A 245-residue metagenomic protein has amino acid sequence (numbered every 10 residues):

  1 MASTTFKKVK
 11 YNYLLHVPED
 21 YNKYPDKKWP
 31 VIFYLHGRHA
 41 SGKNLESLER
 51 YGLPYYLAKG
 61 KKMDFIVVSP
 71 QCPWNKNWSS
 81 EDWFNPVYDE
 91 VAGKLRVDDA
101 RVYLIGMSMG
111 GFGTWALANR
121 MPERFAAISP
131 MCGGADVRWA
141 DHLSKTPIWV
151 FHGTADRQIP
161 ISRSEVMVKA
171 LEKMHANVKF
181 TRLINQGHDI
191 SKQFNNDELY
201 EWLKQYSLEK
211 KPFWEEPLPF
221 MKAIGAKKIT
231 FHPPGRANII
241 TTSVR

Functional and structural regions predicted by a protein language model:
M1-V31, M107, F112, L117 (+5 more regions): A domain-start/cap signature at the N-terminus of enzymes
E19-K27, K76-M109: Gly/Ser-rich "nucleophile elbow"/oxyanion-hole loop immediately N-terminal to the catalytic nucleophile in hydrolases
W29-V31, L35-N85: Active-site machinery of serine-nucleophile hydrolases
V67, G153, L183-I190: Histidine-bearing beta->alpha loop at or near hydrolase active sites
A92-K94, A100-S144: Primarily recognizes the serine-hydrolase "nucleophile elbow" in alpha/beta-hydrolase and SGNH/GDSL folds
W149-H152, D156: Short beta-strand/loop motif that positions the catalytic acidic residue of the alpha/beta-hydrolase fold
R157-R163: Conserved alpha/beta-hydrolase "acid-adjacent" motif
S191-E201: Post-His helix in hydrolase/transferase enzymes
